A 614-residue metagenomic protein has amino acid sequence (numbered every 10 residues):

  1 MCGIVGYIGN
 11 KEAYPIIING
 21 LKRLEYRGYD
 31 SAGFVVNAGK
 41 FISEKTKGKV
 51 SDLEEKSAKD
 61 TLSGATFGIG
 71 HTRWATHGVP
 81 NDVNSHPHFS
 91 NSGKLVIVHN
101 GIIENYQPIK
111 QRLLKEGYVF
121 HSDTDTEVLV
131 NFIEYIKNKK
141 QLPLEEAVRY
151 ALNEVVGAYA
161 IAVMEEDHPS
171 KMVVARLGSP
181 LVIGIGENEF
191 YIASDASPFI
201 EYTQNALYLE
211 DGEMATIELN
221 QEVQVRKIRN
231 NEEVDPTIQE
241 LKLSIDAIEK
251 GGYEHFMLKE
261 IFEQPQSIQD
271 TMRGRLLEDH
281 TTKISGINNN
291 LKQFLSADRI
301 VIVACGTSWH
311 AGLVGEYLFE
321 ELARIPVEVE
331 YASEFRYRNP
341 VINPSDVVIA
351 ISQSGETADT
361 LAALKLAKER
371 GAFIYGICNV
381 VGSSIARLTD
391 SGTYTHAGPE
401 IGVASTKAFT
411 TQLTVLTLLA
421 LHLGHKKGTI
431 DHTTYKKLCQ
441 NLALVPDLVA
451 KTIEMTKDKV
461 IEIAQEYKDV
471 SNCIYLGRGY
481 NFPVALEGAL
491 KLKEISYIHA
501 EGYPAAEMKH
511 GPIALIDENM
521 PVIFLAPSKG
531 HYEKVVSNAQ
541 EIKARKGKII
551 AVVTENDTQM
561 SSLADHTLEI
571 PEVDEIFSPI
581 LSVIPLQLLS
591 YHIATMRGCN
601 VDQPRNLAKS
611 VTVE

Functional and structural regions predicted by a protein language model:
M1-K250, E254, Q266-D298, Y337 (+4 more regions): Conserved short alpha-helical segments that host acidic/polar catalytic motifs at enzyme active sites
Y7-N10, H99, V119, D123 (+19 more regions): Hydrophobic alpha-helical scaffolding
T66, G70-V83, E278-K292, G315-I351 (+1 more regions): Glycine-rich oxoanion-binding loops at beta->alpha junctions
F67, L95, R299-V301, V347 (+3 more regions): Structural motif
M257, K548, S561-L563, V573-E614: Generic C-terminus detector
Q264-I268, M272-V301, S391-P521, A594-E614: Active-site phosphate/pyrophosphate-binding segments
K292-L444, A526-P571, L589, R597: Glycine-rich phosphate-binding loops that contact phosphosugars or nucleotide phosphates
